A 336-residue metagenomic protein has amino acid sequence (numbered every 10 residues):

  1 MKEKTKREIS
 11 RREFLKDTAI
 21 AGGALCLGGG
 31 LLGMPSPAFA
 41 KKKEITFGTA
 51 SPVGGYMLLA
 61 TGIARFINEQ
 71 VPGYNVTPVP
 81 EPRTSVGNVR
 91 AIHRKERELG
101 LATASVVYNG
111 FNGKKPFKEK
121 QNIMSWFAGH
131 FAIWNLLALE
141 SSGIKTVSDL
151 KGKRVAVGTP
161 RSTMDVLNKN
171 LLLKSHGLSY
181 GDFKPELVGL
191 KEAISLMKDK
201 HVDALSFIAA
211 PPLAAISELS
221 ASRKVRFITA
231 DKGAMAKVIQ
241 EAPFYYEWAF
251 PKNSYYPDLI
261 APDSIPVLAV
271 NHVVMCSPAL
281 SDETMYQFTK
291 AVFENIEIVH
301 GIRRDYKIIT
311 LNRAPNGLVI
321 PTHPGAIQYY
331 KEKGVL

Functional and structural regions predicted by a protein language model:
M1-E13, D17, A21-G29, M34-P37: N-terminal secretory signal peptides
E44-Q70, Y74-V79, A132-D199, N312 (+3 more regions): Bilobed "Venus flytrap"/periplasmic-binding protein-like clamshell domains and structurally analogous long
S85-V89, A193-L196: Short, hydrophobic alpha-helical packing/hinge segments within bilobed ligand-binding/sensory domains
A104-V106, G113-K115, S142, S179-V274 (+1 more regions): Pocket-lining segment of extracytoplasmic ligand-binding domains
N122-H130: Short beta-strand-centered segments that line the small-molecule binding cleft or hinge of alpha/beta clamshell
R154-L171, F244-N295, V299-I308, R313-L318: Ligand-binding clefts/hinges and TM-proximal coupling segments of bilobed small-molecule sensing domains
E192, D199-K200, A209-T229, V238-E241 (+2 more regions): An extracytoplasmic/periplasmic, membrane-proximal ligand-sensing/linker region
